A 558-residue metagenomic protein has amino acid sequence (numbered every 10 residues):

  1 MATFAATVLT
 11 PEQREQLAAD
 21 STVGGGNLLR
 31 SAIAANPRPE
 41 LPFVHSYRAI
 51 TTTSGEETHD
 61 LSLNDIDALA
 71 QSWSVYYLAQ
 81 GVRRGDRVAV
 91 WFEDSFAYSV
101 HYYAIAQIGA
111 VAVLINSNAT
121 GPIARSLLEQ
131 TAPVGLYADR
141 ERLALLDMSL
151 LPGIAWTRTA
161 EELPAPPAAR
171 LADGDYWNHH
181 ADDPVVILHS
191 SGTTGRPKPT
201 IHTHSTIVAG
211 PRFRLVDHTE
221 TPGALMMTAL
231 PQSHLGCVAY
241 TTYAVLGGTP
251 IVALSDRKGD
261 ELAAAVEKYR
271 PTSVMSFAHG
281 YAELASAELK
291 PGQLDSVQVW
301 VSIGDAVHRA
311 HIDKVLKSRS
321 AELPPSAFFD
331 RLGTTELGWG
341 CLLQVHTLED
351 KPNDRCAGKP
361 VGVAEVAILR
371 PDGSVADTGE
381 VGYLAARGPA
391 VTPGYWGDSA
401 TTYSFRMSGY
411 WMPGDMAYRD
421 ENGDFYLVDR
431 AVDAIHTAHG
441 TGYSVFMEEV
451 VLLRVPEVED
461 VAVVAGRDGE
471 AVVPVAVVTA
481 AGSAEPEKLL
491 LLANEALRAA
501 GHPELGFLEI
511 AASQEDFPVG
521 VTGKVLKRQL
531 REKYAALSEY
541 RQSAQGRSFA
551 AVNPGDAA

Functional and structural regions predicted by a protein language model:
M1-Q80, R541-A558: N-lobe entry segment of adenylate-forming
E40-P42, A169-H189, R196, T219-L225: Conserved pre-ATP/AMP-binding loop-to-beta segment of ANL
D60-N64, V185-R212: Conserved AMP-binding A3 loop
V208-L225, S233-S273, H279: Conserved AMP-binding/adenylation subdomain of ANL enzymes
T272-M275, A285-P352, E365: Gly/Ser/Thr-rich phosphate-binding loop
V274, G388, P393-G394, M416-P503 (+1 more regions): AMP-binding/adenylate-forming catalytic core of the ANL superfamily
C356-V363, S374-S404, D424, G440-G442: Conserved ATP/PPi-binding loop(s) of AMP-dependent carboxylate-activating enzymes
I435, A462-G466, V475-V477, E495-A558: Conserved C-terminal "lid"/linker of ANL adenylate-forming enzymes
